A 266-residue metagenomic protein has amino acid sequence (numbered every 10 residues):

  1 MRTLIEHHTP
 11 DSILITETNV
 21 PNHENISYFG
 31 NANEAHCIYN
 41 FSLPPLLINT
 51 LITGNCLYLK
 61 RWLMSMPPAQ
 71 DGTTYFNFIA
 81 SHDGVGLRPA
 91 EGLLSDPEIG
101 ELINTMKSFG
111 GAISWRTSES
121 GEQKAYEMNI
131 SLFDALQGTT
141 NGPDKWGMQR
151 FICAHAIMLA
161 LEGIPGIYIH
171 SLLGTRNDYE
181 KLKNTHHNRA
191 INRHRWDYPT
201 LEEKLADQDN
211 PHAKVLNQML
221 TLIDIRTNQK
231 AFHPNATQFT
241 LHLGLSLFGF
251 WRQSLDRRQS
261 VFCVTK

Functional and structural regions predicted by a protein language model:
M1-K266: Active-site and adjacent substrate-binding regions of carbohydrate-active enzymes
